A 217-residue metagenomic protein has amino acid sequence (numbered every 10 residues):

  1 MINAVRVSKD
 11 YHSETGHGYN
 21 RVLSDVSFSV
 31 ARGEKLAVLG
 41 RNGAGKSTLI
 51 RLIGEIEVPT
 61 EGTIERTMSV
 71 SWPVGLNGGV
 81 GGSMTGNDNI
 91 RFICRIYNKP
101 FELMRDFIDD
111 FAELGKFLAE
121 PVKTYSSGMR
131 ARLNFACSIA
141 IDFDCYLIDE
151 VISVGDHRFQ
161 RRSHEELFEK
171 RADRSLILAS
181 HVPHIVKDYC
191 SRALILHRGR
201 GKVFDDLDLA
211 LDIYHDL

Functional and structural regions predicted by a protein language model:
I2, L23-S24: Conserved structural motif at the start of ABC-family nucleotide-binding domains
I2-H17: Conserved beta1/A-loop at the N-terminus of ABC ATPase nucleotide-binding domains
K9, D25-V30, I64: Conserved A-loop
H12-E14, S69, V74-H157, E165: ABC-family P-loop ATPase nucleotide-binding domains
R32-A37, R41-R95: ABC ATPase nucleotide-binding domain signature region
Q160-A172: Helical segment within the ABC ATPase nucleotide-binding domain
V182-D188: Conserved H-loop
Y189-D206, Y214: H-loop (His-switch) and adjacent beta-strand-loop-beta switch element of ABC-type ATPase nucleotide-binding domains
